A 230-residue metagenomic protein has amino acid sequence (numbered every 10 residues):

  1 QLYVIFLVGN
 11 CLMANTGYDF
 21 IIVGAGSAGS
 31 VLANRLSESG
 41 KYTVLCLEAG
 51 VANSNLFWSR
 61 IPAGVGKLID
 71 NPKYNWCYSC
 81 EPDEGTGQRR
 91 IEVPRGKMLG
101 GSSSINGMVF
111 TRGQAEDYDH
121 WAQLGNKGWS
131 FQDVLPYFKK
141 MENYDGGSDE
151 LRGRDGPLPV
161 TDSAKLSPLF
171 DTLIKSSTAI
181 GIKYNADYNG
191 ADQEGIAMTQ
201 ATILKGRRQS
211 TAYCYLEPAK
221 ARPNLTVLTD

Functional and structural regions predicted by a protein language model:
V4-D230: N-terminal redox-cofactor-binding region of secreted/periplasmic oxidoreductases
